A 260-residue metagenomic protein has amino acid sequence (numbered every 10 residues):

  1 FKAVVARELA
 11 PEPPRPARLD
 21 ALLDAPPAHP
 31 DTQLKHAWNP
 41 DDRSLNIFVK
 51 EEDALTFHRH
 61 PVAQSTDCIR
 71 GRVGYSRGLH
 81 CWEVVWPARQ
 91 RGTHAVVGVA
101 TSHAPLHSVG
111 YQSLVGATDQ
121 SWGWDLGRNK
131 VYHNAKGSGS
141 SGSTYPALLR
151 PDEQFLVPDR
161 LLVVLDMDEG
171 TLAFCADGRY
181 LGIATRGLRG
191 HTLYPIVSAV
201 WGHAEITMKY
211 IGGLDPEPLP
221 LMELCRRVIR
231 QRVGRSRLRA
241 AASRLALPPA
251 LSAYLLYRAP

Functional and structural regions predicted by a protein language model:
F1-F48, A54-L55: Cytosolic, low-complexity regulatory segments enriched in Ser/Pro/Gly with interspersed Lys/Arg in eukaryotic signaling
S65-A88, A95, T101, V163 (+1 more regions): A carbohydrate-recognition surface predominantly in extracellular/luminal proteins
G71-L79, R150-P158, L188-R189: Extracellular/lumenal carbohydrate-interaction signature centered on repeated Trp-anchored short motifs
P87-T93, A104-L106, E169-G170: Extended, low-complexity, turn-rich repeat/linker tracts enriched in Gly/Pro/Ser/Thr and Asp/Glu that occur
V96-D159: Glycine-aromatic-enriched beta-strand/loop faces of beta-sandwich-type recognition domains, especially lectin-like
L156-T171: Localized edge beta-strand/strand-to-loop motifs within extracellular or lumenal beta-rich domains
A173-Y194: Short, solvent-exposed beta-strand-to-loop segments that form ligand-recognition rims of beta-rich domains
I196-P260: Cullin-RING E3 adaptor/co-adaptor recruitment helices
